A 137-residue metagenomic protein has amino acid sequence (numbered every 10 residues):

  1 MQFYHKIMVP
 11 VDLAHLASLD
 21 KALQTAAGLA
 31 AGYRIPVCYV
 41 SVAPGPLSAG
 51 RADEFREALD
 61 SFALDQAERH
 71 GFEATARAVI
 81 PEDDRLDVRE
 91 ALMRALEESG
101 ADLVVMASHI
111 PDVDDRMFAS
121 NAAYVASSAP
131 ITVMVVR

Functional and structural regions predicted by a protein language model:
Q2-D53, R69-A74: Small/aliphatic-rich secondary-structure junction motif
V9-D12, V40-V42, V79, M106-A107 (+1 more regions): Conserved beta-strand segments of the P-loop GTPase G domain that flank and frequently precede/overlap
A17-S18, V88-L92, A119, S127: Membrane-embedded alpha-helical bundles that form conduits across membranes
D20, A49-A52, L86-R89, R116-M117: Short, well-ordered secondary-structure micro-motifs
L23-Q24, F55-L59, R89-A91, F118-A122: Charged helix-capping and loop-helix junction motifs
R77-R85: Short beta->alpha junction loops
A95-R137: Gly/Ser-rich helix-loop-strand patches that form or flank binding pockets for ribonucleotide-derived cofactors
